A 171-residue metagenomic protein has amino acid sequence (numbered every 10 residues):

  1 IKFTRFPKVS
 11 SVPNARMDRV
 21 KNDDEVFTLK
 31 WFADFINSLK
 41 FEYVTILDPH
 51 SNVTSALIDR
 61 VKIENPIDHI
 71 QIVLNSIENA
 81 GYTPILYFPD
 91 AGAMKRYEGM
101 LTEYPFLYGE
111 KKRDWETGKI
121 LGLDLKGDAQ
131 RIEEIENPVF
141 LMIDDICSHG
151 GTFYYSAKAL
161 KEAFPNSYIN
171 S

Functional and structural regions predicted by a protein language model:
I1-S171: PRPP-associated nucleotide enzymes
